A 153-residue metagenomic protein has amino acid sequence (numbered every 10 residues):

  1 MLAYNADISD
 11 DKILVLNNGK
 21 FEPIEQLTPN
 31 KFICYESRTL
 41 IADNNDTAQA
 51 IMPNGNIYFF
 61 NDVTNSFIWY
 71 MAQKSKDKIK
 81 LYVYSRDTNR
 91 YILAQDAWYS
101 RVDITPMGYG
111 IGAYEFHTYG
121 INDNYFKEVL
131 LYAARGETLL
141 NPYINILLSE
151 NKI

Functional and structural regions predicted by a protein language model:
M1-F59, V63-I153: Intrinsically disordered, low-complexity linkers and terminal regions that flank or interleave Cys/His-based
